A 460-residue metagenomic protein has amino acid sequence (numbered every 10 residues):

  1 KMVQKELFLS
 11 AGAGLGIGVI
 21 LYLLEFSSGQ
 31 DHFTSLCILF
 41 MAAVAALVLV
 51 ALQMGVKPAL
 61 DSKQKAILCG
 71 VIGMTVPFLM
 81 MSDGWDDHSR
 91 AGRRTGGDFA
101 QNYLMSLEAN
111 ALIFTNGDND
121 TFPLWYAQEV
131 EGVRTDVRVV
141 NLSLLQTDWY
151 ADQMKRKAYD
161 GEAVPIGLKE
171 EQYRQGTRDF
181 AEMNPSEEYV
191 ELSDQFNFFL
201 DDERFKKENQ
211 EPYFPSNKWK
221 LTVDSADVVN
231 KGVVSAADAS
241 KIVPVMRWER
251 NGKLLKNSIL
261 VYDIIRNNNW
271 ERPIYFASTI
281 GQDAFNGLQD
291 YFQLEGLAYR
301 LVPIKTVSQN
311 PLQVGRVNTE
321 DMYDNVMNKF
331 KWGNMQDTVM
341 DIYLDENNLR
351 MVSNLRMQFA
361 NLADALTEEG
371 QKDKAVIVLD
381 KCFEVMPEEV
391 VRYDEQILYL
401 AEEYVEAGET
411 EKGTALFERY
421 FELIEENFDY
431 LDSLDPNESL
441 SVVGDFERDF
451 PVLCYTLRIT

Functional and structural regions predicted by a protein language model:
K1-N110, F122-T460: ER/secretory pathway lumenal C-terminal domains and tails of membrane proteins involved in glycoprotein biogenesis
